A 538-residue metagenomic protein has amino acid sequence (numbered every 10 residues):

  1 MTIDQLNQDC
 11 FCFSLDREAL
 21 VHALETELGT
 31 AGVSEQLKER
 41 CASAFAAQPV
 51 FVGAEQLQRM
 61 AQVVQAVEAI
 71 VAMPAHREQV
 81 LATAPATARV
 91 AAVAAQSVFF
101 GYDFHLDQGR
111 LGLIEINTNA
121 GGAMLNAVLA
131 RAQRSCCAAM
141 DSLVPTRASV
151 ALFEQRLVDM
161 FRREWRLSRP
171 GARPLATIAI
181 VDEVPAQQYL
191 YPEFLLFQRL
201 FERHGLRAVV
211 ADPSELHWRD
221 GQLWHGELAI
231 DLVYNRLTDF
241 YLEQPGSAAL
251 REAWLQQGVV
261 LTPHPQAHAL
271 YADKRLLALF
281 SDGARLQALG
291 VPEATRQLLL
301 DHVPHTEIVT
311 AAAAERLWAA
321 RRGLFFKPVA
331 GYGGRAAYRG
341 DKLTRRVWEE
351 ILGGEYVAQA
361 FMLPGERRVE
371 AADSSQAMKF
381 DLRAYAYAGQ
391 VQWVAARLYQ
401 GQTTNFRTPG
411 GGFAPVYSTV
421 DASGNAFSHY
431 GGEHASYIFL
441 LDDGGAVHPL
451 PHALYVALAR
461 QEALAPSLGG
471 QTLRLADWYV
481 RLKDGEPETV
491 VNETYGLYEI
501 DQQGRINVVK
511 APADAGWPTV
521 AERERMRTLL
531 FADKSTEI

Functional and structural regions predicted by a protein language model:
M1-I538: Preference for protein termini
